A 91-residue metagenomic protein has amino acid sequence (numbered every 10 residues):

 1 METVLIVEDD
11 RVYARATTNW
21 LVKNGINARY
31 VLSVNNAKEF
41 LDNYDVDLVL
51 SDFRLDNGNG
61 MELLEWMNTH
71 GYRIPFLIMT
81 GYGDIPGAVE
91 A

Functional and structural regions predicted by a protein language model:
M1-L5: Non-catalytic signal-transmission and effector/linker regions of two-component phosphorelay proteins
E8: Conserved acidic carboxylate
R11-N36: Two-component/phosphorelay signaling modules centered on CheY-like receiver
Y30-L48: Acidic, metal-coordinating helix/loop segments flanking the phosphotransfer/catalytic sites of two-component signaling
D52, T80: Active-site residues of response regulator receiver
L55-N59: Hydrophobic residue at a beta-alpha junction that N-caps the helix immediately following a catalytic beta-strand/loop
M61-R73, E90: Short amphipathic alpha-helix used as the core "switch/output" element in two-component signaling
I85-V89: Receiver (REC) domain alpha4 helix and immediately following alpha4-beta5 loop
